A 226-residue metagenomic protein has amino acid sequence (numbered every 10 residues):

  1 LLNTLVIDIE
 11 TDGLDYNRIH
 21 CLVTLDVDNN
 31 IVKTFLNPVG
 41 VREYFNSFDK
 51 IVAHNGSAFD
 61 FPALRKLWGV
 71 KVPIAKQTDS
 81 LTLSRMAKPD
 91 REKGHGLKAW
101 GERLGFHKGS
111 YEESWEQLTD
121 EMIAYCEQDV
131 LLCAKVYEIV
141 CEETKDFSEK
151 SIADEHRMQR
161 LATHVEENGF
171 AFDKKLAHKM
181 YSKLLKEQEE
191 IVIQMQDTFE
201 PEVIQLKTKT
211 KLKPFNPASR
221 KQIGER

Functional and structural regions predicted by a protein language model:
L1-E10, K108-Y111, E121-R226: Conserved "right-hand" nucleotidyltransferase catalytic core of DNA-directed polymerases
D15-L36, D49-T144, D154-A162: Active-site-proximal helix-loop-helix substrate-binding element of RNase H-like nuclease domains
P38, P73, P89, P201 (+1 more regions): Proline-rich intrinsically disordered, low-complexity coils
V39-F45: Short amphipathic alpha-helix with an adjacent loop that forms part of the alpha/beta core around
N46-I51, L212-P214: Short active-site oxyanion
